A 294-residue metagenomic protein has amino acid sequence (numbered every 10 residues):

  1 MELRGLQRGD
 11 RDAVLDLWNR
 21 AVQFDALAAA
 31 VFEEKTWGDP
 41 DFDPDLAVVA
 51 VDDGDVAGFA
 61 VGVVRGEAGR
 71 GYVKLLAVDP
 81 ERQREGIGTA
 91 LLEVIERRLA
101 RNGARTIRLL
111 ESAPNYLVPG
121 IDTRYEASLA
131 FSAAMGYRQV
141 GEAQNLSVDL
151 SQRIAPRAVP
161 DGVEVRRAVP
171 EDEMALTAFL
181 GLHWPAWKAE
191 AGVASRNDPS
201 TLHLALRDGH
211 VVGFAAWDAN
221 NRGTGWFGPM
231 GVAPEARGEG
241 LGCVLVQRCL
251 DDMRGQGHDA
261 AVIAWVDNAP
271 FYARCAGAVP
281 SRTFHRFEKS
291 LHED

Functional and structural regions predicted by a protein language model:
M1-T36, A47-V51, V56, A143 (+2 more regions): Short amphipathic alpha-helix that is part of the acyltransferase structural core
N19, Q23, A29-A47, D52 (+2 more regions): A conserved beta-strand-loop-helix scaffold within acyl/acetyltransferase catalytic domains
V63, K74-R84, S112-N115, M230-G238 (+1 more regions): A short, internal acetyl-CoA/4′-phosphopantetheine-binding micro-motif in the GNAT/acyltransferase core
V64-K74, Q83, N102-R105, A219-F227 (+2 more regions): A conserved beta-turn-beta hairpin within the catalytic core of GNAT-like acetyltransferases that forms part
E67, R84-D161, F284-H292: Acyl-donor-binding surface of acyltransferase catalytic domains
R84-A100, V232, G238-D251, G255 (+1 more regions): Conserved acetyl-CoA-binding loop-helix of GNAT-fold acetyltransferases
G238, L245-D294: Short hairpin/turn module used for nucleic-acid contact or packing/dimerization
